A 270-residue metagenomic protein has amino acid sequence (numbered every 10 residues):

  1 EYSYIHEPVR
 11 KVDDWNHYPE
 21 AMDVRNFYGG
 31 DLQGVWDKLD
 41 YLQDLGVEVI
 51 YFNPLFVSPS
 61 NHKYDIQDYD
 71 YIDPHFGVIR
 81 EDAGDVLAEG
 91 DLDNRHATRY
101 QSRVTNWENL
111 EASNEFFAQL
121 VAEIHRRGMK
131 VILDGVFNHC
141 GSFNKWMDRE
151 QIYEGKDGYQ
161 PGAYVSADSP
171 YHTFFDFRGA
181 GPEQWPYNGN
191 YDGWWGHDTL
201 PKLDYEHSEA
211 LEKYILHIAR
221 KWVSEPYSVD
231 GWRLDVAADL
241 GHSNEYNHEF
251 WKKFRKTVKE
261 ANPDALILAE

Functional and structural regions predicted by a protein language model:
E1-E48, L55-P226, F254, E260 (+1 more regions): Substrate-binding/active-site clefts of carbohydrate-active enzymes
Y51, I132, R233-D235: Conserved beta-strand positions in the central sheet of alpha/beta enzyme cores
N53, A269-E270: Short His-Asn-centered micro-motif
S224-G241: Surface-exposed extracellular loop regions of Gram-negative outer-membrane beta-barrel proteins
D230, D264-A269: Acidic/polar loop patches that form or flank catalytic/metal-binding clefts of enzymes that bind anionic ligands
G241-E249: Short glycine/threonine-rich loop-to-helix capping motif typified by GTGT followed within a few residues by an Asp-Pro
